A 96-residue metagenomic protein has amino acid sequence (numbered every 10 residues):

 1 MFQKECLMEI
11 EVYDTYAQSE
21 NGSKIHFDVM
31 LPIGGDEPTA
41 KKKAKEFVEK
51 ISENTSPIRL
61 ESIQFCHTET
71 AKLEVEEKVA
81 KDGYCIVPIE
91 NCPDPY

Functional and structural regions predicted by a protein language model:
M1-I25: Short, charged/polar N-terminal "headpieces" of proteins
F2-E11, I33-K43, Y96: Phosphate-binding glycine-rich loops and adjacent basic patches that engage nucleotide phosphates, nucleic-acid
Y13-T15, V29, A44, I86: Generic structural hydrophobic/aromatic packing signal, biased to beta-strands
Q18-E20, P32-D36, I89-N91: Generic structural motif
I25-I51: Short, flexible N-terminal segments of the mature chain
K43-Y96: Acidic, low-complexity intrinsically disordered segments
